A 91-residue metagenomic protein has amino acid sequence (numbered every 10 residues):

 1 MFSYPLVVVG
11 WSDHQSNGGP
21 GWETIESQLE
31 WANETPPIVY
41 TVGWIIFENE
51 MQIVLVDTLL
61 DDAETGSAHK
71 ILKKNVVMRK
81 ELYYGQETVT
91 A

Functional and structural regions predicted by a protein language model:
M1-A91: Conserved RNA-binding domains used in RNP assembly and mRNA/RNA metabolism
